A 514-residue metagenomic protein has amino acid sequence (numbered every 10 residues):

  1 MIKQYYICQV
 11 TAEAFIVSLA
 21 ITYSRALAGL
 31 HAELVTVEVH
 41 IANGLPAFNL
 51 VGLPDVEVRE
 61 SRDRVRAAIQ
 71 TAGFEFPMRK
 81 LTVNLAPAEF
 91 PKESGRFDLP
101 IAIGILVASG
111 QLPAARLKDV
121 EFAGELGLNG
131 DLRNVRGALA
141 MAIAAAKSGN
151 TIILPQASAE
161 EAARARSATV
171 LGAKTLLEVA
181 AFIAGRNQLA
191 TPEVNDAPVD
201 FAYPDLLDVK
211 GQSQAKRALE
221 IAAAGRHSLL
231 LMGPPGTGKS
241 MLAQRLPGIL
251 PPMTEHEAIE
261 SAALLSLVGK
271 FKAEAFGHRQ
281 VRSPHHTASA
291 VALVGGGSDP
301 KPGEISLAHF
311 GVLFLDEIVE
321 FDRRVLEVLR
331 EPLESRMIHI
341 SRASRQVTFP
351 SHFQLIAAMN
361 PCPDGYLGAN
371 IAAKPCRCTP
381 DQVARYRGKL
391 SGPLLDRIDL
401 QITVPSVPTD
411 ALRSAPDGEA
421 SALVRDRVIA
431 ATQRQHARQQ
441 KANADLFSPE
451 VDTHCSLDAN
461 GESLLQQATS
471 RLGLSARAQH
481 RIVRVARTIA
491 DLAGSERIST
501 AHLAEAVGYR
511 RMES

Functional and structural regions predicted by a protein language model:
M1-L230, P234-M241, S341, Q479 (+1 more regions): Peripheral, non-AAA+ core regions of ATP-driven protein-machinery
V51-R62, P77, N84-S94, P300 (+1 more regions): Basic, amphipathic alpha-helical bundle interface domains used for macromolecular binding and assembly
R64, A68, I101, A140-A144 (+9 more regions): Alpha-helical scaffold elements adjacent to nucleotide-binding pockets in ATP/GTP-utilizing enzyme cores
F76-R79, R116-L117, K147, R166 (+8 more regions): Short loop/turn elements that form and flank the Walker-type P-loop nucleotide-binding site in RecA-like NTPase cores
N187-I221, G225, E255-I305: P-loop NTPase nucleotide-binding/switch module
L231-K270: Walker A/P-loop
D316-E317: Walker B catalytic acidic pair
